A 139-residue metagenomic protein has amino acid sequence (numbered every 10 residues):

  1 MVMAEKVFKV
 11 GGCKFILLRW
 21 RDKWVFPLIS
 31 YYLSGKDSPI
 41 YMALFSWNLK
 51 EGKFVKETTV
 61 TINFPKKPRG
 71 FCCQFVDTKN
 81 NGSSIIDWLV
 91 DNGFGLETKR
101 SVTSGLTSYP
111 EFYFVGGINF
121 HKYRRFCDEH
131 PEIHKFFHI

Functional and structural regions predicted by a protein language model:
V2-L49: OB-fold ssDNA-binding interfaces and closely related basic DNA-contact patches used across DNA replication/repair
C13, C72-C73, C127: Generic recognition of cysteine residues
C13-K14, D37, F54, E97 (+1 more regions): Compositionally biased, intrinsically disordered low-complexity regions
L28, I40, K66-R69, E111 (+1 more regions): Generic low-complexity segments that are intrinsically disordered, proline-rich and/or Lys/Arg-biased
I40-G93: Acidic, aromatic-enriched beta-alpha/helix-loop junctions
T78-E132: Short, compact, well-ordered microdomains
H134-I139: Non-catalytic accessory regions used for complex assembly or targeting
